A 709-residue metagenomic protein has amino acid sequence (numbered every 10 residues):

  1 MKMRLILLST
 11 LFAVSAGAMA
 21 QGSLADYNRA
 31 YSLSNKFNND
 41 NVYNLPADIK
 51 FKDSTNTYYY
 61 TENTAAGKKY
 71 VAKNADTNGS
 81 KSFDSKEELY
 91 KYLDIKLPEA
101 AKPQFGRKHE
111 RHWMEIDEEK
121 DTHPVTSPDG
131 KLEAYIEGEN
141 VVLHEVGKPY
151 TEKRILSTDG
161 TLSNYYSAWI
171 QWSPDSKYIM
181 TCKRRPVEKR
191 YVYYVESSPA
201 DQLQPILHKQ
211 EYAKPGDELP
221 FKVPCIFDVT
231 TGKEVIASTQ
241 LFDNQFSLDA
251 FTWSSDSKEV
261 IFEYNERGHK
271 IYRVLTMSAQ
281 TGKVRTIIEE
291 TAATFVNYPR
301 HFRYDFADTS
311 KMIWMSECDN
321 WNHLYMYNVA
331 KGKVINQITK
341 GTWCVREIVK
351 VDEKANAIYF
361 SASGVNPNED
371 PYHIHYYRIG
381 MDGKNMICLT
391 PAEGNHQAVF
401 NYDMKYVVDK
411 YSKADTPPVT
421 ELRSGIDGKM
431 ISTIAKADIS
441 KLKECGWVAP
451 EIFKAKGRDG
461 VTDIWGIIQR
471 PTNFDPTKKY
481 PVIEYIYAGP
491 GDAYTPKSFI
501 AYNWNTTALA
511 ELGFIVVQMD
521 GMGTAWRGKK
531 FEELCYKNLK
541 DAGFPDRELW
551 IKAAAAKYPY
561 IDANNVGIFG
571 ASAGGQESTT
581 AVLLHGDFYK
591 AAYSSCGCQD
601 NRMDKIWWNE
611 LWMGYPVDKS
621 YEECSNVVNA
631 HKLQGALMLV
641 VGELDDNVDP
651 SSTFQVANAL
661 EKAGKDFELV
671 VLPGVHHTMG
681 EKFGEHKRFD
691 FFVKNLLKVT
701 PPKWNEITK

Functional and structural regions predicted by a protein language model:
M1-D26: Bacterial Sec-dependent N-terminal signal peptides
S34-K68, E119-T126: Beta-strand-rich domains and repeat architectures in extracellular enzymes and scaffolds, especially beta-propellers
N35-N39, H112-W113, R154, T158 (+4 more regions): A short beta-strand motif characteristic of beta-propeller blades
K50-N56, P124-L132, W169-Y178, A250-E259 (+4 more regions): Blade-terminus and WD-like Trp-Asp/Gly-His loop motifs, strongest in beta-propeller folds
E62-K69, L89-Y90, D117-E118, L132-L143 (+12 more regions): A flexible loop/linker signature enriched in serine peptidases of the S9 family
A75-D76, V146-P149, V229-G232, A279-G282 (+3 more regions): Short loop/turn segments that connect beta-strands within beta-propeller blades
D76-H109, L156-A168, T181-S238, G428-L442 (+1 more regions): Predominantly five- to eight-bladed beta-propeller fold
S257, E263, N395-K709: Serine-hydrolase catalytic core recognition
